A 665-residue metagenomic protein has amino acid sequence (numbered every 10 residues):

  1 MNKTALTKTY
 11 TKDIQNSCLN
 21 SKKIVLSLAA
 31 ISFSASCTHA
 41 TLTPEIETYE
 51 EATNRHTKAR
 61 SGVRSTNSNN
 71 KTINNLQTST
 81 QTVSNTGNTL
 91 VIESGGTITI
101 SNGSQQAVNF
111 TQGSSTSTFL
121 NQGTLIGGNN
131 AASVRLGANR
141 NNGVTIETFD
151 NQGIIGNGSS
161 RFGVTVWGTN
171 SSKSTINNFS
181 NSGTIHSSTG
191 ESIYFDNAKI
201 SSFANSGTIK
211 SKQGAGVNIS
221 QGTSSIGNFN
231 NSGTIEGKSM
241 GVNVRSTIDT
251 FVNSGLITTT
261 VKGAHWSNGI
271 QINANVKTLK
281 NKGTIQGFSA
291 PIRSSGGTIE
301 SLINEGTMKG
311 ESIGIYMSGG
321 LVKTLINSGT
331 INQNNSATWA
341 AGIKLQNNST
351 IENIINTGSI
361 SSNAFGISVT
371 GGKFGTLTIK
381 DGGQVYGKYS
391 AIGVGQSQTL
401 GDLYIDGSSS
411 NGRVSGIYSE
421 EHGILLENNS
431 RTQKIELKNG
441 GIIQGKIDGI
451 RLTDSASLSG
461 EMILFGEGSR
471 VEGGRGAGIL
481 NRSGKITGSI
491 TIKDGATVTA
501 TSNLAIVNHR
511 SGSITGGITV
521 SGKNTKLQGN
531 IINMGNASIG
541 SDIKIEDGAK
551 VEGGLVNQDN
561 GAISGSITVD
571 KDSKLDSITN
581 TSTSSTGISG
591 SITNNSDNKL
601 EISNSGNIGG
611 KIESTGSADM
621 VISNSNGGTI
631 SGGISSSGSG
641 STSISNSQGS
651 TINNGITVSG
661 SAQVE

Functional and structural regions predicted by a protein language model:
M1-A29, F33: Bacterial Sec-dependent N-terminal signal peptides
S36-A40: Sec/Tat signal peptide C-region and signal peptidase I cleavage site
T43-T78: Short N-terminal segments immediately surrounding and downstream of signal-peptide cleavage
S61, N70-T82, I100-T111, G127-N141 (+26 more regions): Extracellular beta-strand/beta-solenoid scaffold signature
